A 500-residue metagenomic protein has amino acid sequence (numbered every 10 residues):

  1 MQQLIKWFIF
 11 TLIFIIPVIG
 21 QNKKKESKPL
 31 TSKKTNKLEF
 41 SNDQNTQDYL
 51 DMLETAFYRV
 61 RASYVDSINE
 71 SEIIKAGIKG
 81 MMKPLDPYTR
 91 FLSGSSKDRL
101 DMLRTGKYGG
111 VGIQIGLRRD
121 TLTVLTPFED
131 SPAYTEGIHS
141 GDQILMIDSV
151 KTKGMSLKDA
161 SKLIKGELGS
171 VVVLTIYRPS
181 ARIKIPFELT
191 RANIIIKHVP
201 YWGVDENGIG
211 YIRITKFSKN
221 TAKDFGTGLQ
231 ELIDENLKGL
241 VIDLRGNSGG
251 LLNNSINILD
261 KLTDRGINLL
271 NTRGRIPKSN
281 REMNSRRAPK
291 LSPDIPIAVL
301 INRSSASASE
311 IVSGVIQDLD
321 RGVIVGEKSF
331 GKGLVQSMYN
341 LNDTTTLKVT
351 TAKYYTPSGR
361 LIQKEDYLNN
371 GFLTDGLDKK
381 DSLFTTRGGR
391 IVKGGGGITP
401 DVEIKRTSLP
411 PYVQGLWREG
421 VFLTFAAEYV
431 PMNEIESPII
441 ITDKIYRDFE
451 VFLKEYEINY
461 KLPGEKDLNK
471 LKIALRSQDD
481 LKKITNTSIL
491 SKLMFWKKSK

Functional and structural regions predicted by a protein language model:
Q2-F10: Sec-dependent signal peptide recognition, specifically the positively charged N-region followed immediately by
T11-G20: Hydrophobic h-region of N-terminal signal peptides that target proteins for export in Gram-negative bacteria
N22-S41: Cationic-aromatic interfacial patches
Q44-Y49, L53, F57, S63-E70 (+2 more regions): Cleft-lining beta-strand/loop regions that shape enzyme active-site pockets
Y58-S96: N-terminal, post-signal-peptide region of Sec/Tat-exported proteins
A76, Y88-T126: PDZ/PDZ-like peptide-tail recognition elements
A308, D320, E327, G331-T385: Polar, glycine-rich mid-to-C-terminal structural blocks that act as macromolecule-binding/assembly scaffolds
L361-K500: Conserved functional hotspot residues or short segments at active or partner-binding sites across diverse domains
